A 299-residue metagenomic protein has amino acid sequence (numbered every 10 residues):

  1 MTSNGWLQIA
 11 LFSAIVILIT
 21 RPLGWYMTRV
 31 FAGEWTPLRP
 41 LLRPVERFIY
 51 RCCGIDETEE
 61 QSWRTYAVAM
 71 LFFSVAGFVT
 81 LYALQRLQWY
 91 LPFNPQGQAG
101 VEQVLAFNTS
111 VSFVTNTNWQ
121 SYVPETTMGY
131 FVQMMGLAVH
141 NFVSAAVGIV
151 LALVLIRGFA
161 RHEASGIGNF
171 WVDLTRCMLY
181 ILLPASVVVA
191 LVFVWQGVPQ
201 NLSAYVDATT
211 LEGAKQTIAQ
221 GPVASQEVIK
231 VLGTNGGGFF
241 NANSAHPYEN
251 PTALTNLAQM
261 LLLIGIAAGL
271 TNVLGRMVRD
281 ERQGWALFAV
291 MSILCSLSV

Functional and structural regions predicted by a protein language model:
M1-V299: Membrane-proximal intracellular helices of multi-pass ion channels
